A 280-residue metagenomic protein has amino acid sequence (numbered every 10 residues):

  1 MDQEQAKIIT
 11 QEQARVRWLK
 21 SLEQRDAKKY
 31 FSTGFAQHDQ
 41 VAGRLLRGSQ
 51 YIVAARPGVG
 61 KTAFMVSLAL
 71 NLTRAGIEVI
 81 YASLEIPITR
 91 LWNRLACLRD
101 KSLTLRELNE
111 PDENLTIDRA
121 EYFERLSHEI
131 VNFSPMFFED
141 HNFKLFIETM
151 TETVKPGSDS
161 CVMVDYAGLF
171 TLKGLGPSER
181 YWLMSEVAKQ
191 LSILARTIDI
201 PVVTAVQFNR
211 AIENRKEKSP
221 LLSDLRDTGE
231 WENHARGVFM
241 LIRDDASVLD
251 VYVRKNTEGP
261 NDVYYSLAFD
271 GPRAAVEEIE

Functional and structural regions predicted by a protein language model:
D2-S102: The Walker A/P-loop phosphate-binding site
Q3-Q13, K101, E107-L108, E124 (+5 more regions): C-terminal regions of RecA-like/P-loop NTPase motor modules
L19, T33, I77-P177: Conserved inter-motif catalytic segment of the P-loop NTP-binding fold
Q50-A54, I80-S83, N132-P135, M163 (+3 more regions): Structured core elements
V59-G60, P87-L91, L169-K173, R210-E213 (+2 more regions): Flexible loop/turn segments at secondary-structure boundaries
E85-I86, Y166, I200, T204-N209 (+1 more regions): A short beta-strand-to-loop transition that corresponds to the Sensor-1 phosphate-sensing loop of AAA+ P-loop ATPases
S160-T204: Helical hairpin unit composed of two closely spaced alpha helices linked by a short loop
